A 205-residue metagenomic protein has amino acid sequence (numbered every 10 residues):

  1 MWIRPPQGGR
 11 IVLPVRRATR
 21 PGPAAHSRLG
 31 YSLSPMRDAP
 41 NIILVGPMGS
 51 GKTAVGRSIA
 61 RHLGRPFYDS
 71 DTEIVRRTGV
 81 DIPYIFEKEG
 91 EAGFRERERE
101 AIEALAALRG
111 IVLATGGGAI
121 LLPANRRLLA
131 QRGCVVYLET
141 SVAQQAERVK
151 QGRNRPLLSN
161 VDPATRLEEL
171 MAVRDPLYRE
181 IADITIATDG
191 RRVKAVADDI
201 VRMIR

Functional and structural regions predicted by a protein language model:
Y31-D38, S58, H62, L108 (+2 more regions): NTP-dependent small-molecule kinase module
L44: Hydrophobic anchor at the beta1->P-loop junction of P-loop NTPases
P47: P-loop (Walker A) phosphate-binding loop of NTP-binding proteins
K52: Conserved lysine of the Walker
V55: Hydrophobic positions on the alpha1 helix immediately C-terminal to the Walker A/P-loop
D69-A130, N154-P156, E168, L177: ATP-dependent small-molecule kinase phosphotransfer cores that center on conserved nucleotide phosphate-binding segments
Q131-D175: A glycine- and Lys/Arg-enriched "phosphate-lid" helix/loop adjacent to the NTP-binding pocket of small-molecule kinases
